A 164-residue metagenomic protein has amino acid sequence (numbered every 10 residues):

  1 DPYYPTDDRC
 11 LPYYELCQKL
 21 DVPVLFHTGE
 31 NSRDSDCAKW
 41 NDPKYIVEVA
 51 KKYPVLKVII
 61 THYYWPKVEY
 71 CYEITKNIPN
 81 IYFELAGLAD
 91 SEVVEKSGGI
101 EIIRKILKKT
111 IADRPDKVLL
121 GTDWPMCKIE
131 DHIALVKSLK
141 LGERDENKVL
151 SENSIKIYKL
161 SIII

Functional and structural regions predicted by a protein language model:
P2-L119: Catalytic pocket-lining loop regions of alpha/beta-barrel enzymes, especially the amidohydrolase/enolase/GH5 lineages
C17, H62, F83, D123 (+3 more regions): Conserved, mostly hydrophobic/aromatic
L88-D90, W124-C127: Short Gly/Pro-enriched loop/turn and capping motifs at secondary-structure junctions
A112-K117, K128-I164: Mid-to-C-terminal alpha-helical segments outside catalytic/metal-binding sites
